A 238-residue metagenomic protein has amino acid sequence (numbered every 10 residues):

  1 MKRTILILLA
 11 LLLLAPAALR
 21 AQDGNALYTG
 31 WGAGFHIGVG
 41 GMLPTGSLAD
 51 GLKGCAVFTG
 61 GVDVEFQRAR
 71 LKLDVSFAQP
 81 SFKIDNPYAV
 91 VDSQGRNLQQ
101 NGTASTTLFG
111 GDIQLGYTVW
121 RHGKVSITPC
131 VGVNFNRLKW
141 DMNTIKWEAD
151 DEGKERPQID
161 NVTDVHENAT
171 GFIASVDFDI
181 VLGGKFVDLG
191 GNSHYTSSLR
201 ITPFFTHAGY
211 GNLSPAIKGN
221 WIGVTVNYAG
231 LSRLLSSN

Functional and structural regions predicted by a protein language model:
M1-T29, L234-N238: Cleavable N-terminal export/targeting peptides
T4, D23-L27, F35, G40 (+2 more regions): Exposed, low-structure sequence patches enriched in small/polar residues
A21-L71, A229-L231, N238: Short glycine/proline- and aromatic-enriched beta-strand/turn motifs that initiate or cap beta-hairpins
T29-A33, L52-F58, A69, S105-G111 (+3 more regions): Residues that define the transmembrane beta-barrel architecture of outer-membrane proteins
H36-P44, N86-N97, D151-V162, T202-H207: Flexible, solvent-exposed coil segments and beta strand-coil junctions, predominantly the extracellular/periplasmic
P44-D50, T59, Q94-A104, Q158-H166 (+1 more regions): Extracellular loop and loop/strand-boundary signature of outer-membrane beta-barrel proteins
F66-E155, T170-A174: Gram-negative (and chloroplast) outer-membrane scaffold detector with strong preference for beta-barrel transmembrane
V119-W221, N227-S237: Outer-membrane beta-barrel transmembrane domain signature
